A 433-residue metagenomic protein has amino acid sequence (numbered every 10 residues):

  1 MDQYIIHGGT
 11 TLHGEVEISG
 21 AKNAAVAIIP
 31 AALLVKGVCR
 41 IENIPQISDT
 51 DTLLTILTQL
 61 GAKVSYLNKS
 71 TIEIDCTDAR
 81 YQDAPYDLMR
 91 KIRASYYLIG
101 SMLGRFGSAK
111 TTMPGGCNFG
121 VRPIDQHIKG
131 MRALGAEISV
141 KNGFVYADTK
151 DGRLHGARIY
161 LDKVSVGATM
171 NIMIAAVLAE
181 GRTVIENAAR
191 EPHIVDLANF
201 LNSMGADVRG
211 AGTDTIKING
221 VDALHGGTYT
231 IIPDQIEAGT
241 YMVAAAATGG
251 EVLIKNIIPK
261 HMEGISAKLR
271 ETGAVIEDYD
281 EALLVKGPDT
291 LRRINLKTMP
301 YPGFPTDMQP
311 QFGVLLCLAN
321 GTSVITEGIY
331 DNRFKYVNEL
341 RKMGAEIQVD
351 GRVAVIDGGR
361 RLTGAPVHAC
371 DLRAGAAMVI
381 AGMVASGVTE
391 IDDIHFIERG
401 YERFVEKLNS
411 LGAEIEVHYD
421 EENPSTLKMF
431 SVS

Functional and structural regions predicted by a protein language model:
M1-S433: Short, structured segments at the rim of ligand-binding sites
